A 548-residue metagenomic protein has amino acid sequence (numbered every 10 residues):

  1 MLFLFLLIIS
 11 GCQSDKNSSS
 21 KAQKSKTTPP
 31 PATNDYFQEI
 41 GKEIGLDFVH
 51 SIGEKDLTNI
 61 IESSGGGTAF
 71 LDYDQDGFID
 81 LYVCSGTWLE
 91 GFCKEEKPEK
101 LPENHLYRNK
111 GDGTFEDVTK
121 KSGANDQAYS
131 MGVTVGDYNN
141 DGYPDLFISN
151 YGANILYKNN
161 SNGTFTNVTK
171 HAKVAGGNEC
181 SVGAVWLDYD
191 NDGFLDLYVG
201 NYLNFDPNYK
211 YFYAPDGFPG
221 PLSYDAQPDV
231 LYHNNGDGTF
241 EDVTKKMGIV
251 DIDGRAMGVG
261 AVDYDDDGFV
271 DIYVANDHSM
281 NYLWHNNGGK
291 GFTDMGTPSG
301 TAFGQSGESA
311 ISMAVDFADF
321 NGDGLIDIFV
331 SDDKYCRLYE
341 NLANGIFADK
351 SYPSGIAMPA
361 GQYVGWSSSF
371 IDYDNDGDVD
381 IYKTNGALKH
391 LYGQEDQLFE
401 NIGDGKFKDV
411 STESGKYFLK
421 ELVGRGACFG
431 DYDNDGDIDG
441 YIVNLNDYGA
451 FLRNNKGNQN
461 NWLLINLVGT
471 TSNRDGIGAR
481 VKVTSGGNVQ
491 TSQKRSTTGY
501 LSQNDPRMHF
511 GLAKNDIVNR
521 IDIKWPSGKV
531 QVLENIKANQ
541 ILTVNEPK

Functional and structural regions predicted by a protein language model:
I9-G11: C-terminal motif of bacterial Sec signal peptides marking the signal peptidase cleavage site
Q13-K16: Bacterial signal peptide processing site
T33-Y36, E54-K55, M358, L388-Y392 (+1 more regions): Gly/Ser/Thr/Pro-enriched helix-cap/hinge segments flanking short amphipathic alpha-helices
Q38-K42, E116-K120, T166-K170, E241-K245 (+3 more regions): Beta-propeller fold detector
L46-G67, K100, S122-T134, K173-V185 (+9 more regions): Repeat-based blade/solenoid architectures
G65-Q75, R108, Y129-P144, L156-K158 (+7 more regions): Beta-propeller blade termini
L81-S85, D141-N150, L197-N201, D271-N276 (+4 more regions): Hydrophobic beta-strand segments that make up the repeating blades of beta-propeller and related beta-repeat
C84-K100, N201-Y224, Y382-Y392: Short, conserved, GDST-rich strand-edge loop motifs in beta-rich repeat architectures
